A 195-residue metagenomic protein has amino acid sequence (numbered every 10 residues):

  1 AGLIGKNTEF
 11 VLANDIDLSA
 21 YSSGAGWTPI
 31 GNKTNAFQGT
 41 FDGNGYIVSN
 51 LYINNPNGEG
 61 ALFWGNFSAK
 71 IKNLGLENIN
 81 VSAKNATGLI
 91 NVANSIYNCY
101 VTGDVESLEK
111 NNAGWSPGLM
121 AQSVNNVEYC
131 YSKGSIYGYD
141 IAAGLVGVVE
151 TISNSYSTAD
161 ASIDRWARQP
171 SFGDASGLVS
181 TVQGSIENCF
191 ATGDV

Functional and structural regions predicted by a protein language model:
A1-V195: Surface-exposed repetitive/solenoidal architectures
